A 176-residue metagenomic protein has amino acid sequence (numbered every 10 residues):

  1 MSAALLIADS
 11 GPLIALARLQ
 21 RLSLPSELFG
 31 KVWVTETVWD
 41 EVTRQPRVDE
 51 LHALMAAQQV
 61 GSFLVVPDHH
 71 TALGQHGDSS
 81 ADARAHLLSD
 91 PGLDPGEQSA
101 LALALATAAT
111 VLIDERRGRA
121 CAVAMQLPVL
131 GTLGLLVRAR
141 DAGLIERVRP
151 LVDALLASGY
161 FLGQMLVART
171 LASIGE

Functional and structural regions predicted by a protein language model:
S2-A109, R116, M125-L127, P150 (+2 more regions): Active-site-proximal, substrate-binding regions of enzyme catalytic domains and RNA-binding/basic surfaces
R119-E176: Acidic, PIN/NYN-like endoribonuclease modules and their adjacent C-terminal/linker elements
